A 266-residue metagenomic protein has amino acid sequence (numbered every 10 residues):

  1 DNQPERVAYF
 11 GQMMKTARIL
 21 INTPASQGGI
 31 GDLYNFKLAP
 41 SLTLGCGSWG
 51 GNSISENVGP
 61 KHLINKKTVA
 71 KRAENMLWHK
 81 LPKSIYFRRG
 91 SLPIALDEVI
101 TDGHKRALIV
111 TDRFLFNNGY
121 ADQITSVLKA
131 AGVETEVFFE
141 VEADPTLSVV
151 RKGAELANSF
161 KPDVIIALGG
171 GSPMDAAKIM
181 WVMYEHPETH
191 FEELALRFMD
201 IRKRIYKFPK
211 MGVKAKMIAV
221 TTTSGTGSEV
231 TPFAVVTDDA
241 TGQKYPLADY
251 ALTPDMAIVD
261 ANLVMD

Functional and structural regions predicted by a protein language model:
D1-N75: Conserved C-terminal structural/oligomerization subdomain of aldehyde/semialdehyde dehydrogenase
Y9, G31-N35, A121, A177-W181 (+1 more regions): Short acidic, glycine/serine/threonine-rich loops at helix termini
S26-I30, S172-D175, G225-G227: Short gly/pro/ser/thr-enriched loop/turn and capping motifs at secondary-structure boundaries
N75-F138: An N-terminal, well-structured beta->alpha segment
L108-I109, V164-I166, I218: Conserved beta-strand elements of the Class I
F116-E192: N-terminal small/polar loop signature for handling phosphorylated ligands or for N-terminal nucleophile
P187-D266: A glycine/threonine-rich phosphate-anchoring loop and its flanking beta-alpha core in nucleotide/phosphate-binding
